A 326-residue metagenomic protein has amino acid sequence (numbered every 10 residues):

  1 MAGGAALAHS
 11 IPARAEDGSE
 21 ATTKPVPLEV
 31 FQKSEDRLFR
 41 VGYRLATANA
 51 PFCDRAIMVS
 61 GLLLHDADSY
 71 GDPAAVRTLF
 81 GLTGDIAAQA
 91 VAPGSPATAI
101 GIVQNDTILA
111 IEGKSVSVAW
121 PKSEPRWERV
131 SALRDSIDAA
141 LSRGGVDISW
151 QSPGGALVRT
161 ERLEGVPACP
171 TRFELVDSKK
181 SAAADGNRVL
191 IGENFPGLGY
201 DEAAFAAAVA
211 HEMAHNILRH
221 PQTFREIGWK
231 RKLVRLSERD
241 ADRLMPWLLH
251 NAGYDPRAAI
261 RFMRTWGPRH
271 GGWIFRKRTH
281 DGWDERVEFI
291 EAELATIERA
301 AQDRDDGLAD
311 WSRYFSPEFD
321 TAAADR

Functional and structural regions predicted by a protein language model:
M1-P12: N-terminal export signals
I11-A67, V76-L82, E124-R129, R134-S142 (+6 more regions): C-terminal capping/extension segments of zinc metalloprotease domains
A92-P96: Short alpha-helix capping/helix-loop boundary micro-motifs
A97-P125: Conserved PDZ fold ligand-binding element
G113, A214-Q222: Active-site-flanking alpha-helical
L190, A204-E212: Short alpha-helical catalytic segment bearing the HExxH-like zincin motif of zinc-dependent metalloproteases
K230-L236: C-terminal soluble interaction/assembly domains
